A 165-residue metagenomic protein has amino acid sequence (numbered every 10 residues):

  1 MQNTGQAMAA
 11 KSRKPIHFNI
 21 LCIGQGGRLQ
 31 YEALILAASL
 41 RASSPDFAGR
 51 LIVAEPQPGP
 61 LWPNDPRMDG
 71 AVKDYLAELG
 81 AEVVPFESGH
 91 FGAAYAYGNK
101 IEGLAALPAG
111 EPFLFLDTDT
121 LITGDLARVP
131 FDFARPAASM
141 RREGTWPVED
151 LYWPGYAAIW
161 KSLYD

Functional and structural regions predicted by a protein language model:
M1-D165: Glycosyltransferase catalytic domains, chiefly GT-A lineage
